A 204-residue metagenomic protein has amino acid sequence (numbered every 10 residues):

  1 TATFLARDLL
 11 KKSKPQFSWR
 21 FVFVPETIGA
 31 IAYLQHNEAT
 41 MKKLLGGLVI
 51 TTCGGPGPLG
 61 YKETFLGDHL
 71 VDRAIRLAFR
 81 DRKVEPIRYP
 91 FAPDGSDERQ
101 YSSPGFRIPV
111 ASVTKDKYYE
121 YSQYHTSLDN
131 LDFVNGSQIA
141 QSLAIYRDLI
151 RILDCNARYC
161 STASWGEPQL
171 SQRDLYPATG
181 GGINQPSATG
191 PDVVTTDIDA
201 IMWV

Functional and structural regions predicted by a protein language model:
T1-D72, K83, R88-Q100: Acidic/histidine-rich catalytic neighborhood of metal-dependent amide-processing enzymes
H36, A74, A78, W203: Residues that form generic nucleotide/phosphate-binding pockets
E63-S187, D192-T195: Active-site-adjacent substrate-binding region of metalloamidase/peptidase-like peptide-processing proteins
D192-V204: Long, charge-rich, low-complexity alpha-helical segments
